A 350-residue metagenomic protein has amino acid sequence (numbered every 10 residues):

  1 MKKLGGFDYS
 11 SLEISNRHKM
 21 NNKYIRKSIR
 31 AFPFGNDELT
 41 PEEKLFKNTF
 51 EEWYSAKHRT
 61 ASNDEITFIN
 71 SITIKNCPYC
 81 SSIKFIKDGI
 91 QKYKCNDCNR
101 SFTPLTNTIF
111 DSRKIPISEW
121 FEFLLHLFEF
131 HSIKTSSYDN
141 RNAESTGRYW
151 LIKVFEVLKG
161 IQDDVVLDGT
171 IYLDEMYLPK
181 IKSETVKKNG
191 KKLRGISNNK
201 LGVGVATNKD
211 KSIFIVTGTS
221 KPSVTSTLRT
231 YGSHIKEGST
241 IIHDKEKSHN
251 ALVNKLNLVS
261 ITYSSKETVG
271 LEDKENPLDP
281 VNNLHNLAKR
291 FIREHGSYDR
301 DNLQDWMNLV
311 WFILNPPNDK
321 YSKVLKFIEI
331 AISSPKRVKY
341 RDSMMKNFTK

Functional and structural regions predicted by a protein language model:
K2-K350: Residue-level recognition of single "structural anchor" positions that define or cap local secondary structure
